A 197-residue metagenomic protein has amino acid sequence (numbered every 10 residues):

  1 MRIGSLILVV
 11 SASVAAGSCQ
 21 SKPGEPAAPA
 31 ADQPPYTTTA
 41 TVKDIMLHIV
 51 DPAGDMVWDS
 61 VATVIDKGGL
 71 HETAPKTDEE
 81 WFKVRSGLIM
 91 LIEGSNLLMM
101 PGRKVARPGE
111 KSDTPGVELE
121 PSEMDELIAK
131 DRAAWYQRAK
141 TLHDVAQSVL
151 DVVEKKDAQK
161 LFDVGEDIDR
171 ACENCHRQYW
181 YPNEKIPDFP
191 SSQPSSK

Functional and structural regions predicted by a protein language model:
M1-L8: Bacterial N-terminal signal peptides that target proteins for export
V10-S13: Extracellular/periplasmic ectodomains of large secreted or surface enzymes and adhesion receptors
A15-S18: C-terminal motif of bacterial Sec signal peptides marking the signal peptidase cleavage site
K22-R85, I89-I92, N96-K197: Sequence context surrounding c-type heme c attachment/ligation sites in exported
